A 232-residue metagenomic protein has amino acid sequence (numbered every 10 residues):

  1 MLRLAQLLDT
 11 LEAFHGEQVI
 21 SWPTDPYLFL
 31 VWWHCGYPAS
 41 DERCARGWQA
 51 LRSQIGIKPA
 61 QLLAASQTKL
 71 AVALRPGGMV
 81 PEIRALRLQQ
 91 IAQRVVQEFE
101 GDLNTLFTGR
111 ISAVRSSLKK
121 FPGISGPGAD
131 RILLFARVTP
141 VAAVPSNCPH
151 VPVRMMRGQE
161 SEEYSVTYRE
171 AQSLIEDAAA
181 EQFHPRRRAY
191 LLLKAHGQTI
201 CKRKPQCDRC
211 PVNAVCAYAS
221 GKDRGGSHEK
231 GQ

Functional and structural regions predicted by a protein language model:
R3-G225: Catalytic cores of DNA base-excision repair glycosylases
Q232: Acidic, metal-coordinating catalytic segment for phosphate/diphosphate chemistry, firing primarily on the Nudix
